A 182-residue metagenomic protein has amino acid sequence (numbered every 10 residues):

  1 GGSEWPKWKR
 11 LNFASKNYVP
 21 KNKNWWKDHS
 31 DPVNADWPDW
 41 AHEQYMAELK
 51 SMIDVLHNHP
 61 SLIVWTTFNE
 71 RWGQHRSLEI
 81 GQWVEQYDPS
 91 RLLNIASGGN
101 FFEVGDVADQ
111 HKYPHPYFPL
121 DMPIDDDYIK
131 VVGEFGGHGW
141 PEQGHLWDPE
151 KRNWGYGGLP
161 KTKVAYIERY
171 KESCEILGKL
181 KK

Functional and structural regions predicted by a protein language model:
G1-K182: Substrate-binding/catalytic cleft of secreted carbohydrate-active enzymes, primarily glycoside hydrolases
